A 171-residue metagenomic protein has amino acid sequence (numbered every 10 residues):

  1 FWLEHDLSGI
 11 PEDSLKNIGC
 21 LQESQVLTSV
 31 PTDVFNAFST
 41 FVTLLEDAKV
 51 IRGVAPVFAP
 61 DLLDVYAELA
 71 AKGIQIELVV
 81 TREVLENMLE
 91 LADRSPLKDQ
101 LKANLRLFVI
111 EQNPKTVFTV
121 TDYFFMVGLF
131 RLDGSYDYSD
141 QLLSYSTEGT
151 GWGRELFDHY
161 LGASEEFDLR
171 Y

Functional and structural regions predicted by a protein language model:
F1-P60: Interdomain hinge/linker segments and adjacent boundary elements that couple functional modules
L27, V79, F108: Residues in well-ordered beta-strands of folded domains
V34, F38, E90, S146 (+1 more regions): A structural signal for well-ordered alpha-helical scaffolds and beta->alpha junctions
F41-P96: Primarily the HKD phosphodiesterase
L44, Q100, L156-Y160: Residues that form generic nucleotide/phosphate-binding pockets
R82-Y123: HKD-type phospholipase D/PLD-like phosphodiesterase module
R106-T150, F157: HKD (HxKxxxxD) catalytic microenvironment of the phospholipase D
E155-Y171: Cysteine/selenocysteine-centered motifs that mediate thiol-based redox chemistry or coordinate metal-sulfur cofactors
